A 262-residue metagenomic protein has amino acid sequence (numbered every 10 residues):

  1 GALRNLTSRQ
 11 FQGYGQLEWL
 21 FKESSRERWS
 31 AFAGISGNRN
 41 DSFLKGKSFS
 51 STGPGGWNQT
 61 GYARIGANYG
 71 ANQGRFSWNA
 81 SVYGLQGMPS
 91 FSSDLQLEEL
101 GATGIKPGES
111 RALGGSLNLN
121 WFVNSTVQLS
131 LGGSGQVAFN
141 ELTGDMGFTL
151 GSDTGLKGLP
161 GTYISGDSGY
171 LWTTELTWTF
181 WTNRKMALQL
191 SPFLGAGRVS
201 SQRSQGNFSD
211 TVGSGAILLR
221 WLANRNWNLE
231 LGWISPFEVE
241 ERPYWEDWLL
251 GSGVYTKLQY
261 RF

Functional and structural regions predicted by a protein language model:
G1-A71: Transmembrane beta-barrel wall of Gram-negative outer-membrane proteins
T7, W57, S209-T211, W248: A generic structural micro-feature
K22-S24, N124, N224: Residue-level recognition of beta-strand termini and adjacent short loop/turns
D41-L188, P192-Q202, V239-L249, T256-R261: C-terminal outer-membrane beta-barrel translocator/porin domains of Gram-negative envelope proteins and their
Q202-F208: Short, glycine/charged-rich beta-strand-loop motifs at protein surfaces that mediate ligand recognition and catalysis
F208-L229, F237: C-terminal structured "cap/appendage" subdomains that terminate the fold
L219-W221, N226-W227, W233, W248-F262: Outer-membrane beta-barrel "beta-signal"
